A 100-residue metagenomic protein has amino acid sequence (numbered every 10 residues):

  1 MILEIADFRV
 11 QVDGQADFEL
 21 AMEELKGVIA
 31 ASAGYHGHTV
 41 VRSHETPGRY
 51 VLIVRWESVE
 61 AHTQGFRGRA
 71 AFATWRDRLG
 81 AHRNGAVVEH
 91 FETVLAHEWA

Functional and structural regions predicted by a protein language model:
M1-I2, D17, A33-Y35: Short, flexible segments with low predicted structural confidence
I2, T39-G48, T74-A100: Glycine-rich beta-strand-turn "strand-cap" elements at beta-sheet edges
I2-R9, T39-R67: Short, well-ordered beta-strand segments in beta-rich or mixed alpha/beta enzyme and ligand-binding folds
R9-L20: Short, surface-exposed ligand-recognition loops at beta-strand->loop->(often short) alpha-helix junctions that present
V12-G14, S58-E60, V94: Residues that cap or initiate secondary-structure elements
E24-H36, R55-E89: An amphipathic, aromatic/His-enriched active-site/gating alpha helix that lines ligand/cofactor pockets
